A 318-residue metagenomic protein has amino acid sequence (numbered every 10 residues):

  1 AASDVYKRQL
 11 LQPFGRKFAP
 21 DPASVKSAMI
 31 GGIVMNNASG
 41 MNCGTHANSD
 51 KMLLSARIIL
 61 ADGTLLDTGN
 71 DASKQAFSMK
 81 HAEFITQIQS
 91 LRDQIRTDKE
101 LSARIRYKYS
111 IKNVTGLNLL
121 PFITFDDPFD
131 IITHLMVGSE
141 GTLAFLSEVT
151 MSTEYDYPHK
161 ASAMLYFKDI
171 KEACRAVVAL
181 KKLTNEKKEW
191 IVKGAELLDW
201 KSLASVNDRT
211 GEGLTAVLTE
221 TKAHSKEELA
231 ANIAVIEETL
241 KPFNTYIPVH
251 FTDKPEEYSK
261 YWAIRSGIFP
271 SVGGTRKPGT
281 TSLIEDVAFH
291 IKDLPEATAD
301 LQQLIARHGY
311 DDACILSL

Functional and structural regions predicted by a protein language model:
A1-Y6: Short, small-residue-biased leader/transition segments that mark boundaries at the very start of proteins
L11-S55, L60, R104, K108-I132 (+1 more regions): A gly/ser-rich beta-alpha-beta helix-loop segment of oxidoreductase catalytic cores
A23, D71, W200: Short, ordered loop/turn segments at secondary-structure junctions
G40, N48, G69-A72, V149: Residue-level structural signal for beta-strand termini and adjacent loop
A72-F129: Phosphate/pyrophosphate- and phosphate-bearing ligand-binding catalytic cores of soluble enzymes
P121-F129, T133-L318: C-terminal substrate-recognition/cap domain of FAD-linked oxidoreductases
